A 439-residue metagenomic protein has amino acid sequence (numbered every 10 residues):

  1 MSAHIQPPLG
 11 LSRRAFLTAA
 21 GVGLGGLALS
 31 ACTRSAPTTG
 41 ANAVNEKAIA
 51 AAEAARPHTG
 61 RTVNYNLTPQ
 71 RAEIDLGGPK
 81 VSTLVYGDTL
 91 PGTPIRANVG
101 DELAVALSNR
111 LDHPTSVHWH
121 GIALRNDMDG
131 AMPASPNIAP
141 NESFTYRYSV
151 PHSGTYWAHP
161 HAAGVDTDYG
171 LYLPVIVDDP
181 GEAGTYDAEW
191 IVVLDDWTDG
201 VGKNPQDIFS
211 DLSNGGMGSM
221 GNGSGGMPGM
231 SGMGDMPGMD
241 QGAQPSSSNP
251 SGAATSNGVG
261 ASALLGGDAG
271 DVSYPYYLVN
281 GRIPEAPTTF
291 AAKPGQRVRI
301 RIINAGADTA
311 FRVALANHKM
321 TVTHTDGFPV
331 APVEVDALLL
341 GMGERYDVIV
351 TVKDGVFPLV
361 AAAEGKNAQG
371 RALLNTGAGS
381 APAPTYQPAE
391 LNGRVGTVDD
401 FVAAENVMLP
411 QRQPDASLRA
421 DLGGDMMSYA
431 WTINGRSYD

Functional and structural regions predicted by a protein language model:
M1-L11, A15, V22-L27: N-terminal secretory signal peptides
T18-A19, T33-N66, G170-S246, V330-D439: Extended terminal and domain-junction accessory segments
A28-C32: Hydrophobic membrane-targeting alpha-helices
G60-N64, P79-V81, D112, G184-E189 (+4 more regions): Sequence-level motif detector for i,i+2 pairs with an aromatic at +2
R61-E182, T309-L338, P358-Q369, L418-R419 (+1 more regions): Histidine- and aromatic-enriched segments that form or immediately flank copper-ligand environments
I95-N98, A243-S248, A254: An extended acidic
A104-A106, T145-S149, H159, I191-V193 (+2 more regions): Residues within well-ordered beta-strands of beta-sheet-rich folds
M128, N137-P140, N249-D399, P410: Histidine- and aromatic-rich segments of cupredoxin/plastocyanin-like copper-binding domains
